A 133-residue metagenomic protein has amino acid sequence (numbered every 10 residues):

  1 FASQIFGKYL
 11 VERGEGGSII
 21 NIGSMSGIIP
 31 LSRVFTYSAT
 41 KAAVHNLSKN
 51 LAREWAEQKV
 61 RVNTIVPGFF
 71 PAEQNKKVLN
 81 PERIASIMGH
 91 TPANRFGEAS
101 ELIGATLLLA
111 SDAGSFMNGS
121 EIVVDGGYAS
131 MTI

Functional and structural regions predicted by a protein language model:
S3, T40, S48: Active-site helix of classical SDR
K8-E12, R53-E57, S115: Alpha-helical segment proximal to the catalytic Tyr-Lys
S24: Residue(s) in the substrate-gating loop at a strand-loop-helix junction that position the organic substrate next
I29, L107, N118-I133: Short C-terminal tail/terminal secondary-structure segment of NAD(P)H-dependent dehydrogenase/reductase domains
P30-S38, N50, Q74: Active-site loop-to-helix junction immediately N-terminal to the catalytic Tyr of the SDR YXXXK motif in Rossmann-fold
H45, W55-P71, M117-V124: Conserved Rossmann-fold SDR core element
E57, F69-T91, M131-I133: A glycine/serine/threonine-rich, flexible loop-to-helix segment that serves as the NAD(P) cofactor-binding "lid"
E57, T64, S86-M117, G126: C-terminal helical subdomain
